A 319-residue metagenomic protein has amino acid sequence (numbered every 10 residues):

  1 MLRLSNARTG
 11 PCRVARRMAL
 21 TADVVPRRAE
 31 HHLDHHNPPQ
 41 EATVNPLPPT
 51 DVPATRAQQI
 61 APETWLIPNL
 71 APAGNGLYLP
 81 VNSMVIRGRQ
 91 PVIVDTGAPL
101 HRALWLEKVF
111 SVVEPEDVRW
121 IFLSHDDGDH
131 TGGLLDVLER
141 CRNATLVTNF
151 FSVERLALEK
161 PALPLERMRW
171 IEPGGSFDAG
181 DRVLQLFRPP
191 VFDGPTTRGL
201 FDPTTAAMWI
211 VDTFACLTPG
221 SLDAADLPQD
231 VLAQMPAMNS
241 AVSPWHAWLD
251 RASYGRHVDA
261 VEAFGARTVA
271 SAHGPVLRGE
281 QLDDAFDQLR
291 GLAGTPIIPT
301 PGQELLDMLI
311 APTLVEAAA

Functional and structural regions predicted by a protein language model:
H31-N37: Intrinsic-disorder-associated, low-complexity terminal segments enriched in Asp/Asn/His/Tyr and depleted of Lys/Arg
N45-P46, D51, G279, D284 (+1 more regions): C-terminal regulatory/interaction regions
T50-F110, R198-V211: Conserved beta-strand hairpin/beta-sheet module of binuclear metal-dependent hydrolase folds, prominently
Q59, T145-T197, L249-H257: Metallo-beta-lactamase
V94-T96, V118-D126, L146-N149, M208-D212 (+1 more regions): Active-site neighborhood of phospho(di)ester-bond hydrolases with catalytic His/Asp-centered motifs
L100-V147: Active-site metal-binding motif and surrounding structural segment of the metallo-beta-lactamase
V183, P190-E280, L292-A293: Metallo-beta-lactamase
